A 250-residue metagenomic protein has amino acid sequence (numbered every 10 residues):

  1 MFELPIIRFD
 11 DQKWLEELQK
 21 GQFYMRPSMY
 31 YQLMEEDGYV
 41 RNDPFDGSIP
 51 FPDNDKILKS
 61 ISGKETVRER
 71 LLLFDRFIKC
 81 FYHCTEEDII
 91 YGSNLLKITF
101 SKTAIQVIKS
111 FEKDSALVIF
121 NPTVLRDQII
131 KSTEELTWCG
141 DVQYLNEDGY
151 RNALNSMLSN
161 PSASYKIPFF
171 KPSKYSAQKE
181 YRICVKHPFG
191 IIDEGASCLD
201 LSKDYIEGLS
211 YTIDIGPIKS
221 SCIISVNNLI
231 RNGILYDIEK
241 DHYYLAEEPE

Functional and structural regions predicted by a protein language model:
M1-E250: NAD-dependent ADP-ribosyltransferases
